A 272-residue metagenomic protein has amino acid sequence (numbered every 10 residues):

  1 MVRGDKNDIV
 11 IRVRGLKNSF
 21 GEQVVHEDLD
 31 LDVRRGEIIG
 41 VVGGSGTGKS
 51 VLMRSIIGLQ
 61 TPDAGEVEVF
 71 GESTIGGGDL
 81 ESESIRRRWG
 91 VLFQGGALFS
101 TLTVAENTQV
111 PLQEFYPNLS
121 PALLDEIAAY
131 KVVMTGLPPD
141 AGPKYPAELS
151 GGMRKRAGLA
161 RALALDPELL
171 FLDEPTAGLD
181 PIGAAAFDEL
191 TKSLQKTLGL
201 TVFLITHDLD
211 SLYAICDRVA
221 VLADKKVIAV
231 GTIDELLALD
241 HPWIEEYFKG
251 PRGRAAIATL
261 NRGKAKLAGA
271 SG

Functional and structural regions predicted by a protein language model:
I57: Helix-to-loop junction immediately C-terminal to a conserved catalytic motif
T74-G90, P121, L236-L239: ABC ATPase NBD coupling module
P121-D140: Conserved ABC ATPase "signature" region
Y145-L149, M153: Conserved ABC ATPase signature
D166: Conserved catalytic motifs of ABC-family nucleotide-binding domains
L170-D173: Catalytic Walker B motif of ABC-type/P-loop ATPase nucleotide-binding domains
